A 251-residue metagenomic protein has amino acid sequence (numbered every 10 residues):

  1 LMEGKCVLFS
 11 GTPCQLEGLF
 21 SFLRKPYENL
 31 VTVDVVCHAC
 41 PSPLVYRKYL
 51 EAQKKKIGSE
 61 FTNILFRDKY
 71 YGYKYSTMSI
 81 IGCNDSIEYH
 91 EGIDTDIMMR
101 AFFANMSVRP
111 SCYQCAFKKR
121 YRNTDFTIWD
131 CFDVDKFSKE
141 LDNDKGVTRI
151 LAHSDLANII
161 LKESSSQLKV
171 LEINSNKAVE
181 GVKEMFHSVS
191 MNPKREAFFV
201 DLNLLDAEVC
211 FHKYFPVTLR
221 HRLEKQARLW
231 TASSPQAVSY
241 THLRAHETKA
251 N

Functional and structural regions predicted by a protein language model:
L1: Portal/gating segments that form or line small-molecule/metal binding sites
K5-G11, L30: Generic beta-sheet signal
F9-L19, A39-P41: Gly/Ser/Thr-rich loops at beta-strand to alpha-helix junctions that form or flank small-molecule/cofactor-binding
K25-V35: A short alpha->loop->secondary-structure connector
C40-Y49, S138-K139: Short, charged, surface-exposed secondary-structure boundary motifs
Q53, I57-L156, L168: A conserved active-site cap/scaffold subdomain adjacent to cofactor or substrate pockets
K139-G146, V170-E224: Active-site-proximal loop/hinge segments that shape catalytic or ion-binding/gating pockets
T241-A250: Conserved small/polar residues in nucleotide/adenosyl-binding loops
